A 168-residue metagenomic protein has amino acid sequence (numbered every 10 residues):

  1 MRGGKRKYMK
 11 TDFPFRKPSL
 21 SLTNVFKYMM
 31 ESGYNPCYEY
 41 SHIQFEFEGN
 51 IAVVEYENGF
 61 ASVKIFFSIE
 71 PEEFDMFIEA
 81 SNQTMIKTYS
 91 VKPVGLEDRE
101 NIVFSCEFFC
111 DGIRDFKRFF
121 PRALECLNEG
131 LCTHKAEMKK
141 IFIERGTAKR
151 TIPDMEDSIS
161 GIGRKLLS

Functional and structural regions predicted by a protein language model:
M1-A52: Charge-rich, low-complexity N-terminal segments
K17-N24, I69-M76, F119, A123-C126 (+1 more regions): Short amphipathic alpha-helical segments
E39, E57, L96-D98: Structural motif
F45-F67: Short, well-structured hydrophobic secondary-structure segments
V54, E72-F74, I113-D115: Intrinsically disordered, low-complexity acidic/polar segments
A61-F109: Short, internal acidic amphipathic alpha-helical interface segments that mediate docking to partner proteins
E79-K87, E107-F108, G112-R145: Ampiphathic alpha-helical segments that act as solvent-exposed interaction surfaces
M138-S168: Short, highly charged C-terminal tails/helix-capping segments
